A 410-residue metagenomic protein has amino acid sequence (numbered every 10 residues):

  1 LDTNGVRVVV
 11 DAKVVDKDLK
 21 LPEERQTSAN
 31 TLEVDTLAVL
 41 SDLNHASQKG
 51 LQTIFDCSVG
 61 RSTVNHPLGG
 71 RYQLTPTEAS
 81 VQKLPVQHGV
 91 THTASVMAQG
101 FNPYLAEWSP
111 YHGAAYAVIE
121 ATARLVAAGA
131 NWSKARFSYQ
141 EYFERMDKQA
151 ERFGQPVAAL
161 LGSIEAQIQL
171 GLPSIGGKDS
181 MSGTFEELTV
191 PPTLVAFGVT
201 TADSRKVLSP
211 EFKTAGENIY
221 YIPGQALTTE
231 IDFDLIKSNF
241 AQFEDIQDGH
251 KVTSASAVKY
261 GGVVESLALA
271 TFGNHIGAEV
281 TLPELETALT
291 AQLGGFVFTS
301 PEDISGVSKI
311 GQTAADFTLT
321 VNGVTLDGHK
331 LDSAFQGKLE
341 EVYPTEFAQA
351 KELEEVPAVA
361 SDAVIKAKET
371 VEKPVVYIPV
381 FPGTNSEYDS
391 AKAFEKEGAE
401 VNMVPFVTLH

Functional and structural regions predicted by a protein language model:
L1-H410: Glycine/proline-enriched, intrinsically flexible loops and inter-domain linkers
